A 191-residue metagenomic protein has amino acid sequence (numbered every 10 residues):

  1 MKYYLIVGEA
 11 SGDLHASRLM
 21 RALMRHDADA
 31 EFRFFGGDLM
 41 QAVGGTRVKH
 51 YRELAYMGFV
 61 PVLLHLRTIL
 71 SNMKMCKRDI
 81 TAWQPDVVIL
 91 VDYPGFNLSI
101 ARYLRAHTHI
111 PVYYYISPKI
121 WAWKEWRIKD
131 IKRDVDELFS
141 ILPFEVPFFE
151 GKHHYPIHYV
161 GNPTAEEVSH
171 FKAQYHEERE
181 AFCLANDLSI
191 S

Functional and structural regions predicted by a protein language model:
Y4-S189: Active-site and donor-binding regions of nucleotide-sugar-utilizing enzymes
